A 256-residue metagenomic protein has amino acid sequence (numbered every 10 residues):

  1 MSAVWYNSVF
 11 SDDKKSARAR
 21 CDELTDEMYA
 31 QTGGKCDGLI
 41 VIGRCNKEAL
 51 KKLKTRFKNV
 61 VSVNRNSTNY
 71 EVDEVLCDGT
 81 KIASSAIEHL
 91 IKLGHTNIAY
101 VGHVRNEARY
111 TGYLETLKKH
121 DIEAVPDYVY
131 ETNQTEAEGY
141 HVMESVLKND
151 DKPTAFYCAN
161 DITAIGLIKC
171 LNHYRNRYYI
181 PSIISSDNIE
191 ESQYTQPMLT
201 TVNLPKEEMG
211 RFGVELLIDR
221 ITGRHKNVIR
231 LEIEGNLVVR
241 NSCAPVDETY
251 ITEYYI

Functional and structural regions predicted by a protein language model:
M1-G38, A49-I256: Bacterial carbohydrate/catabolite-sensing allosteric modules
G43-R44, N160: N-terminal glycine-rich "phosphate-gripper" loop used for MgATP/nucleotide binding and carboxylate activation
